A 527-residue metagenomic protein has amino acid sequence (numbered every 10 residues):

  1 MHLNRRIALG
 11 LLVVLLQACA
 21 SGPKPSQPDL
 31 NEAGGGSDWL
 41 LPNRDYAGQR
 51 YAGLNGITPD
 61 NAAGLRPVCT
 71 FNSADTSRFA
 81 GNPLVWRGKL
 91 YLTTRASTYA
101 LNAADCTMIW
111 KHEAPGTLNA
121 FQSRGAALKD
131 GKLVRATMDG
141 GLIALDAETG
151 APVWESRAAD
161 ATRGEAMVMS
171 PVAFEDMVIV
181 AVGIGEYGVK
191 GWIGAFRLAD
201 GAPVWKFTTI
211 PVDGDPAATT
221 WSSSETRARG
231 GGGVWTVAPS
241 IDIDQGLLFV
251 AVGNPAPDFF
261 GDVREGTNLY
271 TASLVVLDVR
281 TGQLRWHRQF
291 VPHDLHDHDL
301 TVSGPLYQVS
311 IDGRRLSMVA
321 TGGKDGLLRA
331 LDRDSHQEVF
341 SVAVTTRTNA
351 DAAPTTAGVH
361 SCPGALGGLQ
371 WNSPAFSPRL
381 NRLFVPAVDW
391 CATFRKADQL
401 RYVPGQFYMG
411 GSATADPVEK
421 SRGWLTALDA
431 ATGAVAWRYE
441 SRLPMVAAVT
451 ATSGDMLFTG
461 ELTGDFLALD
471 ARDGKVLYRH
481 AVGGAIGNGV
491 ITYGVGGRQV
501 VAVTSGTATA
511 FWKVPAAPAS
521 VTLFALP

Functional and structural regions predicted by a protein language model:
M1-A8: Bacterial N-terminal signal peptides that target proteins for export
L16-A18: C-terminal motif of bacterial Sec signal peptides marking the signal peptidase cleavage site
G22-S73, T107-G116, A151-D160, A202-P211 (+9 more regions): Aromatic (tryptophan-biased) beta-strands that constitute blades/sheets of beta-rich domains
W39-N43, T76-A96, L118-L142, A166-K190 (+9 more regions): Repeat-blade elements of multi-bladed beta-propeller folds
T98-Y99, L142, I193, L274 (+5 more regions): Structural signal for beta-propeller blades
L145, G191-P203, T267-G282, R422-A430 (+1 more regions): Beta-propeller blade signature
G322-N372, F376-F407, R479-V482, T492-R498 (+1 more regions): Beta-propeller fold recognition
